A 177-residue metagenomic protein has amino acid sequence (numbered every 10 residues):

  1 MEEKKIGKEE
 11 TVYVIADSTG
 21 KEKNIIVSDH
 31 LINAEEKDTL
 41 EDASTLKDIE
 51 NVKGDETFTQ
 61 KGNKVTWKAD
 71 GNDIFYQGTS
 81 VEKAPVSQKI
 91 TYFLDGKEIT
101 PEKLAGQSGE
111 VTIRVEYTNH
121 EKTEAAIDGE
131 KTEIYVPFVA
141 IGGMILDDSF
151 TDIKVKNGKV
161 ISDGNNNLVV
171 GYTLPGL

Functional and structural regions predicted by a protein language model:
M1-L177: Cytosol-facing boundaries of transmembrane alpha helices in integral membrane proteins
